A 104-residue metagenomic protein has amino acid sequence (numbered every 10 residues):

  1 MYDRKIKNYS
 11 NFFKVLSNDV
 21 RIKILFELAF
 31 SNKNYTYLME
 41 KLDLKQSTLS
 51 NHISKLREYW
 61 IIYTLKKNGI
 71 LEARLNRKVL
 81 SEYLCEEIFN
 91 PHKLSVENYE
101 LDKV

Functional and structural regions predicted by a protein language model:
M1-N8, R77-V104: Amphipathic alpha-helical dimerization/coiled-coil segments that flank or bridge DNA-binding/regulatory modules
K7-T48, K66-L80: N-terminal helix-turn-helix DNA-binding core of bacterial DNA-binding proteins
H52: Residues within the DNA-recognition helix of helix-turn-helix
W60: Glycine-centered, phosphate/nucleic-acid-interacting loop/turn motifs that mediate DNA/RNA or nucleotide
